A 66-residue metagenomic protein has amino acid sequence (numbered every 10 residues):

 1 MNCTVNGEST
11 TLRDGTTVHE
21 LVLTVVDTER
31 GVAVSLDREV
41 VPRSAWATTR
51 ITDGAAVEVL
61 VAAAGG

Functional and structural regions predicted by a protein language model:
M1-G65: Ubiquitin-like/PB1-type beta-grasp interaction modules and other compact soluble beta-rich domains
